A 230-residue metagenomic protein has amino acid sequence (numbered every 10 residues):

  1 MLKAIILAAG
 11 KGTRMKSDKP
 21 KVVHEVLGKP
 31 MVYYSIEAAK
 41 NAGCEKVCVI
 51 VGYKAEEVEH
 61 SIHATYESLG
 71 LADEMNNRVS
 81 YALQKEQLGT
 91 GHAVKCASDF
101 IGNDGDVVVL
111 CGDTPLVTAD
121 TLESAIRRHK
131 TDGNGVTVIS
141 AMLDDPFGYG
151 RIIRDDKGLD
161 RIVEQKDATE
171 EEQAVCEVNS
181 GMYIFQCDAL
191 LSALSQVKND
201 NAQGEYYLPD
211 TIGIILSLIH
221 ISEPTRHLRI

Functional and structural regions predicted by a protein language model:
M1-S17: N-terminal nucleotide-binding beta1-loop-alpha1 segment
A4-I6, V49, V109, V136-I139: Structural beta-sheet core signal
R14, P115-L116: A short, conserved beta-strand element in the Rossmann-like catalytic core that flanks the donor/metal-binding loop
K19-E25, V197-D200: Short glycine-enriched, charge-decorated loop/helix-capping segments at active-site entrances that position
P30-L110, L116-T121, R127, T131: Conserved N-terminal catalytic core of the sugar/cofactor nucleotidyltransferase
V117-A202: Conserved core of the sugar-phosphate nucleotidyltransferase
G204-S217: A short, conserved alpha-helix in the catalytic core of glycosyltransferases
I219-I230: Single conserved hydrophobic/aromatic residue that forms the stacking wall/gate of nucleotide- or nucleobase-binding
